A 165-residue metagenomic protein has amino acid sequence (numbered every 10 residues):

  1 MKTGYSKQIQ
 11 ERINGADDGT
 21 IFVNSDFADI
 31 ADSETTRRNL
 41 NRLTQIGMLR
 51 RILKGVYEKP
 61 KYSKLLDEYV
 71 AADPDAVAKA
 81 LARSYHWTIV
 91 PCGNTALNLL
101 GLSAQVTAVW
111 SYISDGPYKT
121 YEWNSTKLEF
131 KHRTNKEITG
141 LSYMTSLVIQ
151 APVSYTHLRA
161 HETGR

Functional and structural regions predicted by a protein language model:
M1-T3: Basic, helix-initiating cap at the start of DNA-binding domains
Y5-I9, N14-A80: Short beta-edge/loop segments at beta->alpha junctions of small alpha/beta modules that act as binding/recognition
I52-G55, A82-W123: Short gly/ser-rich loop at a beta-strand->alpha-helix junction or flexible surface loop bordering the NTP-binding
T95-N98, Y143-Y155: Short, hydrophobic/amphipathic alpha-helical patches that form generic packing surfaces within helical domains
N135-I138: Protein-protein interaction interfaces in oligomeric scaffolds, predominantly long amphipathic alpha-helices
H157-G164: Single conserved hydrophobic/aromatic residue that forms the stacking wall/gate of nucleotide- or nucleobase-binding
